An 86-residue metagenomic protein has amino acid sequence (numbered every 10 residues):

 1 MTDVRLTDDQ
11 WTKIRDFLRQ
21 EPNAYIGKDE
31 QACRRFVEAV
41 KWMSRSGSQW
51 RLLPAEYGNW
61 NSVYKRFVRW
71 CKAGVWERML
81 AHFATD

Functional and structural regions predicted by a protein language model:
M1-D86: Short alpha-helical elements
